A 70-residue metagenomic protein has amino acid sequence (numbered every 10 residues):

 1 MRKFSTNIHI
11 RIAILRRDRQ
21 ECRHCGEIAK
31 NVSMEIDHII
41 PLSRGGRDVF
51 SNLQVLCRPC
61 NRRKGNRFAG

Functional and structural regions predicted by a protein language model:
M1-H24: Short, charged surface segments at domain edges that flank catalytic/cofactor-binding sites
R2, C60-R63: Generic cytosolic/nucleocytoplasmic N-terminal low-complexity/intrinsically disordered segments
R19, R62-G65: Generic structural signal for secondary-structure transition and capping sites
E21, I40-P41, C60: Short, flexible coil/turn micro-motifs enriched in small/turn-prone residues
G26, R58-N61: Cys/His-coordinated zinc-binding microdomains
E27-V55, N66-G70: Histidine-centered nuclease catalytic patch
